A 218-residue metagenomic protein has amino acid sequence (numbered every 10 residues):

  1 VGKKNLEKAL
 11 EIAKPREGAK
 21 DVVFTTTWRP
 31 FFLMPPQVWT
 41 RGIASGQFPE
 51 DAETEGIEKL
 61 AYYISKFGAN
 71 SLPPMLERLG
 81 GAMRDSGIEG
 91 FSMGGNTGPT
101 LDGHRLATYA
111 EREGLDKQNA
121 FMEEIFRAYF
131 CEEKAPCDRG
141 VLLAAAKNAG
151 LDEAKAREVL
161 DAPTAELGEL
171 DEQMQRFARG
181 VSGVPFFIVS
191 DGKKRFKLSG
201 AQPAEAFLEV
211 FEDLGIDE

Functional and structural regions predicted by a protein language model:
V1-G18, F24, T108-E218: C-terminal cap of thioredoxin/glutaredoxin-like
K3-Y129: Structural alpha/beta surface segment adjacent to cysteine/selenocysteine redox centers across thiol/disulfide enzymes
